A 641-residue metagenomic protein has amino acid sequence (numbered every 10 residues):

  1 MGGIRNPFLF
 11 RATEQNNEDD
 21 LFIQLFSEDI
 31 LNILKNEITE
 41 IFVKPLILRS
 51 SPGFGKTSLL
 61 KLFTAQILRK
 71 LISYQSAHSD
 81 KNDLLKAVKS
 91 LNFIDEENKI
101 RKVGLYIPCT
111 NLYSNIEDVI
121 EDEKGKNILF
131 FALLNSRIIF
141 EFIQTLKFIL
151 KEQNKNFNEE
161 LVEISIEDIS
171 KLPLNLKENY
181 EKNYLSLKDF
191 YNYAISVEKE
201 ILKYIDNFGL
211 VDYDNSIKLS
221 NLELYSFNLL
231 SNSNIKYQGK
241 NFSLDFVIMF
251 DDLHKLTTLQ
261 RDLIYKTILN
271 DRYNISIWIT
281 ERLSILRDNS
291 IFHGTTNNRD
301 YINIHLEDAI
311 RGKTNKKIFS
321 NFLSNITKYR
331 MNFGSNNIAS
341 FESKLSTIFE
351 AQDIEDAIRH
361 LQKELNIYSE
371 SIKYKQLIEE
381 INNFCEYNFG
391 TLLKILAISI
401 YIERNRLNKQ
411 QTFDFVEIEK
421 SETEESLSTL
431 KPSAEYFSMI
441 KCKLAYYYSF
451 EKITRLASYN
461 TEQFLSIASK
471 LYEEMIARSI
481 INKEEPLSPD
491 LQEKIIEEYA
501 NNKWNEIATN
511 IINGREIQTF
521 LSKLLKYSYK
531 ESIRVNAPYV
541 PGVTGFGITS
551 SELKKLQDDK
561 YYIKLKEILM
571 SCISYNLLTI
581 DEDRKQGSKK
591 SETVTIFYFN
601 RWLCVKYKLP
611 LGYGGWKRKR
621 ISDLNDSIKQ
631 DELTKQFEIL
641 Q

Functional and structural regions predicted by a protein language model:
M1-E37: N-terminal pre-Walker A segment at the start of P-loop NTPase domains
K35-V43, N241: Phosphate-binding P-loop
G53: Walker A (P-loop) phosphate-binding loop of P-loop NTPases
K56: Conserved lysine of the Walker
K61-N234, N297-I400, N405: P-loop NTPase nucleotide-binding core
C109-T110, K373-Q641: C-terminal leucine-rich, beta-strand-based interaction scaffolds used for sensing/assembly
Y237-T258: Conserved P-loop NTPase "ATPase switch" module shared by AAA+ and STAND
K255, L269-T295: Sensor-1/coupling segment of RecA-like P-loop NTPase cores
